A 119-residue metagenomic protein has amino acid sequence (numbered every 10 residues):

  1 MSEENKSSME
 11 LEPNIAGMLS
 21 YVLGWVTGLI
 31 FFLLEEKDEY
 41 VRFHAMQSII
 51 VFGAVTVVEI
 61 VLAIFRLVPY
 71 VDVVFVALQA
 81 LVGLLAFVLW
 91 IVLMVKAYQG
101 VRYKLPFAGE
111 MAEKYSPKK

Functional and structural regions predicted by a protein language model:
M1-I50, V95-K119: Membrane-interface extramembranous regions at the lipid-water interface
G17-L34, Q47-L93: Hydrophobic alpha-helical transmembrane segments in multi-pass membrane proteins
